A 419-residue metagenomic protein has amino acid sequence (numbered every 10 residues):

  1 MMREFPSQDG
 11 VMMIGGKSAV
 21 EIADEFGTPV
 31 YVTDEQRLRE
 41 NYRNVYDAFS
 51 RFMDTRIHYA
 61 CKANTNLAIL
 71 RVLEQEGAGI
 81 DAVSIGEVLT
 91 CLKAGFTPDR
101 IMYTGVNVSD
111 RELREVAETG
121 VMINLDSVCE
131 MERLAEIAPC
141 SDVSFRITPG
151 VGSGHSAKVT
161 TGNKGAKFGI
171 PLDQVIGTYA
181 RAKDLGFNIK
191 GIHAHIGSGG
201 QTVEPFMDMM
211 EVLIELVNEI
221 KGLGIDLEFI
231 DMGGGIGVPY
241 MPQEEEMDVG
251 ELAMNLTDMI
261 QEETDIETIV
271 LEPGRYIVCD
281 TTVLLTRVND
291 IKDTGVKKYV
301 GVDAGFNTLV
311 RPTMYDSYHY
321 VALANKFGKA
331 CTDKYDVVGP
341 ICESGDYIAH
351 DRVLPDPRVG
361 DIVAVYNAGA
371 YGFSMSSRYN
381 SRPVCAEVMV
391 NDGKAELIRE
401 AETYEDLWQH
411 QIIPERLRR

Functional and structural regions predicted by a protein language model:
M1-I123, V128-S141, G165, A182-N188 (+2 more regions): A charged N-terminal "starter" segment
K17, V106, R146-G150, H195 (+3 more regions): Generic beta-structure capping elements
L38, K62, S84, V116 (+7 more regions): Conserved, mostly hydrophobic/aromatic
T65-A68, T90, S109, G152-S153 (+6 more regions): Flexible loop/turn segments at secondary-structure boundaries
G79, M102, M122-N124, S144-R146 (+8 more regions): Structured core elements
G105, V128, I196, G234 (+1 more regions): Residues that line or immediately flank small-molecule/substrate-binding pockets and catalytic motifs
I137, P149-D290, N380-R382, N391: Active-site loop/helix belt of alpha/beta enzymes
I266-R419: Charged (often Lys/Glu-rich) extended helix/loop segments that serve as interaction or gating elements
